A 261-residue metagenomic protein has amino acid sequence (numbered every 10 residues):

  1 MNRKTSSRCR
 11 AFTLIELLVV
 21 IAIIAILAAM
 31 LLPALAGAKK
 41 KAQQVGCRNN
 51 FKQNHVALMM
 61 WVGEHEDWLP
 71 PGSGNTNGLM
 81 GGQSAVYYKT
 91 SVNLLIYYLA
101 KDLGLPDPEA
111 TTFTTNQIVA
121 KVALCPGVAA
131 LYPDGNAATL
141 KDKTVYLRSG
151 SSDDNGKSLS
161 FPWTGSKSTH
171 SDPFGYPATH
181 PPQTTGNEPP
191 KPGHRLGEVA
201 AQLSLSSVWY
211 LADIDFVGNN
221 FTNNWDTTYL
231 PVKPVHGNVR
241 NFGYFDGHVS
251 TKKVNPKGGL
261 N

Functional and structural regions predicted by a protein language model:
N2-N49: Amphipathic alpha-helical segments typified by the pilin-like N-terminal helix that continues immediately C-terminal
C47-N261: Short, well-structured segments within or immediately adjacent to enzyme catalytic domains that line ligand-binding
